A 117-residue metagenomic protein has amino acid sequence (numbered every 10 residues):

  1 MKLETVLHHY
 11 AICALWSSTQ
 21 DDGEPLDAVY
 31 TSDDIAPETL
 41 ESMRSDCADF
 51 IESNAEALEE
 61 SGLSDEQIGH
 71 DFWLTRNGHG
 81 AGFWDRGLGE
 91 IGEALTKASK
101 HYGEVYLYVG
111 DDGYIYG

Functional and structural regions predicted by a protein language model:
M1-L63: Long, contiguous N-terminal structural blocks used for assembly/anchoring
S45-G113: Amphipathic protein-protein interaction modules
